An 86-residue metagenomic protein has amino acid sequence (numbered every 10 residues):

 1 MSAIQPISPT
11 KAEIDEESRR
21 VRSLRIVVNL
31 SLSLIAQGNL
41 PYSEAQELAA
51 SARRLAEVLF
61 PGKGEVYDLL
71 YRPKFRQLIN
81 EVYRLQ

Functional and structural regions predicted by a protein language model:
M1-I7, E65-V66: Eukaryotic N-terminal intrinsically disordered, low-complexity segments enriched in Ser/Pro and acidic residues
P6-Y42: N-terminal acidic leader/helix
S23-L24, S33, A50, N80-V82: Mature extracytoplasmic or otherwise solvent-exposed domains
V27, S31, G38, A49-A52 (+2 more regions): Non-transmembrane alpha-helical oligomerization segments
S51, L55-Q86: Helix-rich interaction surfaces within compact, conserved domain-sized segments that mediate assembly or partner
